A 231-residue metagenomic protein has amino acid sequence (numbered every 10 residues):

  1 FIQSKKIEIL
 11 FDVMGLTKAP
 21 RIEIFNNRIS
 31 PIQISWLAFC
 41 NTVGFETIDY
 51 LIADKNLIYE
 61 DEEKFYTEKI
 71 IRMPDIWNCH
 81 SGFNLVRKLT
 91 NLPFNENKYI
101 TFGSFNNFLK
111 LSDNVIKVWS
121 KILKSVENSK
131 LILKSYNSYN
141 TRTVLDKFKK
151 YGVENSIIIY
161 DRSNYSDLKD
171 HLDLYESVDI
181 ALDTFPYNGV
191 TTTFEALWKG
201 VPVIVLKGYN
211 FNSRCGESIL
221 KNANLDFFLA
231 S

Functional and structural regions predicted by a protein language model:
F1, R21-I24, K117-K121, T192-E195: A short acidic, amphipathic alpha-helical/loop segment
F1-G44, I58: Active-site and donor-binding regions of nucleotide-sugar-utilizing enzymes
K6-I9, L174-Y187: Acidic donor-binding loop of glycosyltransferase active sites
R28-L92: Active-site-proximal region of nucleotide-activated glycan assembly enzymes, centered on histidine/acidic-rich loops
D75-S166, L174-E176: Conserved catalytic-core segment of nucleotide-activated headgroup transferases in glycan assembly
S166-V178, F194-W198: Short acidic alpha-helix that forms the nucleotide-activated donor recognition element in Leloir-type transferases
I180, T184-S231: Catalytic binding pocket for nucleotide-activated donors in carbohydrate/polymer assembly enzymes
